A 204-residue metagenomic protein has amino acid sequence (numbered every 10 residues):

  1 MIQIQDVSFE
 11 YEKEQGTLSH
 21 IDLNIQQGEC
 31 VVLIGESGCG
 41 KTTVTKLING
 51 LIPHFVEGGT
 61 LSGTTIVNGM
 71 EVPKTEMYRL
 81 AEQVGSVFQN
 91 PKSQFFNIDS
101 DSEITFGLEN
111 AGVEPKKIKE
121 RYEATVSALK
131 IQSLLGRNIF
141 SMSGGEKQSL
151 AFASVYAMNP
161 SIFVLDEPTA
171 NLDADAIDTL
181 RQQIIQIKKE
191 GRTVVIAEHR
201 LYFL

Functional and structural regions predicted by a protein language model:
M1-I4, F9-H20, I52-E57, K74-E76: A short, flexible loop at the N-terminus of ABC-type nucleotide-binding domains that lies
T64-R79: ABC ATPase NBD Q-loop/coupling interface
K116-L134: Conserved ABC ATPase "signature" region
N138-M142, E146: Conserved ABC ATPase signature
N159: Conserved catalytic motifs of ABC-family nucleotide-binding domains
F163-D166: Catalytic Walker B motif of ABC-type/P-loop ATPase nucleotide-binding domains
E198-H199: H-loop/switch region of ABC-family ATPase nucleotide-binding domains
